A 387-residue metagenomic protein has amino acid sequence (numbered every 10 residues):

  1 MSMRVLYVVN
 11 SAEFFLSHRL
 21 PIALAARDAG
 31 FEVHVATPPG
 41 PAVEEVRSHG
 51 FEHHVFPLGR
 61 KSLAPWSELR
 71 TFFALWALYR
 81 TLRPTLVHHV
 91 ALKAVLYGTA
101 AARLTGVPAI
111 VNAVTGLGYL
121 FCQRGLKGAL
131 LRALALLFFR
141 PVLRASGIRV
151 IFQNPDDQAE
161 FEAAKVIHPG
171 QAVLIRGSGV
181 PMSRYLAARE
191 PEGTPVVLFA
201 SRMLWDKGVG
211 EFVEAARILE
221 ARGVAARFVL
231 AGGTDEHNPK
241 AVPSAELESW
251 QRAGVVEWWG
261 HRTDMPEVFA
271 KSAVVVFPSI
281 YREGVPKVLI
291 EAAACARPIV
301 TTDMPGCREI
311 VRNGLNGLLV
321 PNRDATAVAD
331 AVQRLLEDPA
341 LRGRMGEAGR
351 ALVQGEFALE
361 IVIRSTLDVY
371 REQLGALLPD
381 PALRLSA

Functional and structural regions predicted by a protein language model:
L24-A29, F73-W76, L130-R149: Membrane-proximal helix-turn-helix segments that form the acceptor-binding/catalytic region of lipid-linked
T37-P41, A200, R227-V242: Glycosyltransferase donor-sugar binding loop
R144-A172, G179-M182, T366: A short, active-site helix/loop in glycosyltransferases that binds the activated sugar's phosphate group
R189-K207, F212-R217, V229: Conserved donor-binding/catalytic core segment of Leloir-type glycosyltransferases
G232, A241-H261: Nucleotide-activated donor-binding/catalytic signature segment of Leloir-type glycosyltransferases, i.e., the conserved
A270-G284, R297-P298: Acidic donor-binding loop of glycosyltransferase active sites
P298-T301, V311: Short hydrophobic beta-strand element within catalytic cores of glycosyltransferases and related nucleotide-activated
R312-G314, L318-A325, R334-A340, G355: Conserved acidic donor-binding segment of nucleotide-sugar-dependent glycosyltransferases
